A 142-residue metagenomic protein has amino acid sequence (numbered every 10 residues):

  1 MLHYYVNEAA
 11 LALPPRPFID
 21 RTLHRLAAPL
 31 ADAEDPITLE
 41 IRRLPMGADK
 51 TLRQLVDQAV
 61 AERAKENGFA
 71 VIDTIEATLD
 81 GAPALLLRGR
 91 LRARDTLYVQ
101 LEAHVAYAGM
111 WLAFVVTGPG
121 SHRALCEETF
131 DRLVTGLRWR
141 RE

Functional and structural regions predicted by a protein language model:
M1-L85, R90-L101, A106-E142: N-terminal targeting sequences that direct proteins away from the cytosol to non-cytosolic compartments
